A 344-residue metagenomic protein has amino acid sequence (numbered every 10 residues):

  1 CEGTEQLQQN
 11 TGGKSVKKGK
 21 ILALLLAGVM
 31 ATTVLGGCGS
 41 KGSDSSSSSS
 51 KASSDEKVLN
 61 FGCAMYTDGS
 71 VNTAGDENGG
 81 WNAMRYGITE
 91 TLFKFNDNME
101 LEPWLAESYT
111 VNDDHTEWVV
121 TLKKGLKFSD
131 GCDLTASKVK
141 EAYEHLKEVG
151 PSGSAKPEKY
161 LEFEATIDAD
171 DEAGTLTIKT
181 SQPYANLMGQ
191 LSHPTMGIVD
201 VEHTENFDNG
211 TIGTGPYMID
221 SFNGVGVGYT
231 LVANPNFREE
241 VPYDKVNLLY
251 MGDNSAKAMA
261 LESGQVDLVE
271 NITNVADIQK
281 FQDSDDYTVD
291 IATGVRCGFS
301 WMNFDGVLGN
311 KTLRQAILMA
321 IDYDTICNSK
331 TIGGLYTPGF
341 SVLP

Functional and structural regions predicted by a protein language model:
C1-L59, E100, H145, T166: Short, low-complexity disordered leader/linker segments with a strong preference for bacterial N-terminal type II
D55-M65, E117-V120, V139-A142, L176-I178 (+3 more regions): Short, well-ordered beta-strand elements
G62-V111, I212-G213: N-terminal lobe/hinge region of extracytoplasmic solute-binding protein
E107-S152, L308-G309: Aromatic- and charge-enriched surface segment that lines or borders ligand/interaction sites
T110, D114, A155-V201: Surface-exposed binding/hinge segments that line and control ligand-binding clefts or catalytic entry sites
G189-V241, K245: Gly/Pro-rich hinge or "lid" segments in bacterial periplasmic/extracellular proteins
N234-Q279: Ligand-site clamp/hinge motif
N236, E270-P344: Local pocket/hinge segments that shape ligand/substrate recognition
